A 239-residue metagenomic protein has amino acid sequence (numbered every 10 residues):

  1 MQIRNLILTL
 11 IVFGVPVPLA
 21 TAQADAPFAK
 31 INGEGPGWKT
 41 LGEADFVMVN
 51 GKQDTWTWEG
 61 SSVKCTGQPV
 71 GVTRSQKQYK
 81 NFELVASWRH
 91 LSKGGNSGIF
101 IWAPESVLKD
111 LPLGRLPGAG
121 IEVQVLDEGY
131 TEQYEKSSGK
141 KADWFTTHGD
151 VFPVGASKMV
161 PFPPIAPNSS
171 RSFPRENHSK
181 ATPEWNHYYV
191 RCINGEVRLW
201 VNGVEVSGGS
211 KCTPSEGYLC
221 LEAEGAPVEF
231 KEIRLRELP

Functional and structural regions predicted by a protein language model:
M1-N5: Positively charged n-region of N-terminal signal peptides that target proteins for export
I7-P18: Bacterial N-terminal signal peptides
Q23-P239: Carbohydrate-interacting regions of secretory-pathway proteins
